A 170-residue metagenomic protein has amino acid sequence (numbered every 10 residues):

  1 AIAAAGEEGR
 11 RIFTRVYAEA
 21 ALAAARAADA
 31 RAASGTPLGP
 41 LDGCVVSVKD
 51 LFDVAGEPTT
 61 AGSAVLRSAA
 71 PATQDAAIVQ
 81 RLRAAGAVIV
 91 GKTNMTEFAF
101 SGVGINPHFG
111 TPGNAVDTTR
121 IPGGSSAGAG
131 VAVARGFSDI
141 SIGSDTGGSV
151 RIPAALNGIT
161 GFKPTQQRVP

Functional and structural regions predicted by a protein language model:
A1-T146: Gly/Ser-rich catalytic/binding loops embedded in alpha/beta enzyme cores
P107, L156, T165: Active-site-adjacent elements of ketosynthase-type condensing enzymes
R151-N157: Structural signature of FAD isoalloxazine-binding scaffolds in flavoprotein oxidoreductases
I159-P170: A short helix-breaking turn/cap at a secondary-structure junction
